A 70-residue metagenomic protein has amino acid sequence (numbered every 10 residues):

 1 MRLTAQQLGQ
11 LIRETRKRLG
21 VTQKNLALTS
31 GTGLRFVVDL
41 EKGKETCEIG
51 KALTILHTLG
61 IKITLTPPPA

Functional and structural regions predicted by a protein language model:
M1-Q7: A detector for short, charged/polar N-terminal pre-domain segments
Q10-A27: Short basic helix-loop element that most often maps to the first helix and adjoining turn of HTH DNA-binding modules
L11, N25, F36-D39, A52-I55: Residue-level recognition of specific faces of alpha-helices
Q23, E41, E48: Acidic-residue sensor for enzyme active/binding pockets
G31-E45: Recognition helix of helix-turn-helix/homeodomain-like DNA-binding domains that insert into the DNA major groove
K42, P67-P68: Short, conserved catalytic or interaction motifs in soluble domains
G50-T66: DNA major-groove recognition helix of helix-turn-helix/homeodomain DNA-binding modules
